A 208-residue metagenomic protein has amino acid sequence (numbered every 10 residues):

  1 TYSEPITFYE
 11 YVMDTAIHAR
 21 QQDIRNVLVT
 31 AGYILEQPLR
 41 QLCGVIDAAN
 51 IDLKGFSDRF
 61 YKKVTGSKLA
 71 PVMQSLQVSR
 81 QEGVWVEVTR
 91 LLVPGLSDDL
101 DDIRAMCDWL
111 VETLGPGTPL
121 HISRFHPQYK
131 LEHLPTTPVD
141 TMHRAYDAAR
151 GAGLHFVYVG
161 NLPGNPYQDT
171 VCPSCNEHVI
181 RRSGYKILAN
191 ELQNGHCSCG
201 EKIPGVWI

Functional and structural regions predicted by a protein language model:
T1-D140: Conserved AdoMet/S-adenosylmethionine-binding subsite of the radical SAM
G95-I208: Auxiliary Fe-S-binding modules of radical SAM enzymes
